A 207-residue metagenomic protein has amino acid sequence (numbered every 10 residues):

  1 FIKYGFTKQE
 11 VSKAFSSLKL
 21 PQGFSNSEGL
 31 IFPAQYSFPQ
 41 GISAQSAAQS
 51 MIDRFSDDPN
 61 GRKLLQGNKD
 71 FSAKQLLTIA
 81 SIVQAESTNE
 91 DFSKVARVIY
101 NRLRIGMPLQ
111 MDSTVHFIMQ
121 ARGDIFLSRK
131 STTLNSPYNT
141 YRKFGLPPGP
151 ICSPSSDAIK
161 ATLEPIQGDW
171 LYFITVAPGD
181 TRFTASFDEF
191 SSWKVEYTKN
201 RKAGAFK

Functional and structural regions predicted by a protein language model:
F1-I2: Membrane-embedded segments
T7, K13, S17-K207: Bacterial extracytoplasmic/cell-wall-associated proteins, especially those involved in peptidoglycan
